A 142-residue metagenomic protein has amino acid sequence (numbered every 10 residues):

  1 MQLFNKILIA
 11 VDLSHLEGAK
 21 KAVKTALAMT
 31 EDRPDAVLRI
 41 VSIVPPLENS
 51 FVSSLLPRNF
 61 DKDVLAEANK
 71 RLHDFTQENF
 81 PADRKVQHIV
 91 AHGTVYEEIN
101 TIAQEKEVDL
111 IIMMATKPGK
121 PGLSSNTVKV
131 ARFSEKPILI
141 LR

Functional and structural regions predicted by a protein language model:
M1-Q2, E78-I111: Structural beta-alpha unit
Q2-S54: Small/aliphatic-rich secondary-structure junction motif
E31, Q104, R132-F133: Solvent-exposed polar/charged
R39-V41, Q87-A91, L139: General small-molecule cofactor/ligand-binding pocket signal
S42, A115-T116, R142: Short secondary-structure boundary segments
R58-K70: A short acidic, glycine-rich active-site loop that binds or catalyzes chemistry on phosphate/adenosine moieties
I111-F133: Glycine-rich, Arg-bearing micro-motifs that act as flexible, cationic patches
A131, K136-R142: Short, flexible loop segments at boundaries between secondary-structure elements
